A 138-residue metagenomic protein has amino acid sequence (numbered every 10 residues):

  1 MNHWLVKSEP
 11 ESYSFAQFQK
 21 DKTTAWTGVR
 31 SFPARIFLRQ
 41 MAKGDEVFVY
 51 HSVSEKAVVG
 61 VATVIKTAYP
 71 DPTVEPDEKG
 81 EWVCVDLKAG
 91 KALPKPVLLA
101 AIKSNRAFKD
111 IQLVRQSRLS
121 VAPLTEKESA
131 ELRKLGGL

Functional and structural regions predicted by a protein language model:
M1-K43, G137-L138: Compositionally biased, charged N-terminal/linker segments
N2, K22, K43-D45, V58-G60 (+1 more regions): A generic structural signal for short beta-strands and their flanking turns/coil linkers
V6, A62-I65, T125: GIY-YIG nuclease signature motif recognition
Q17, P96-I102, R133-L135: Short, charged, solvent-exposed linker or helix-capping segments at domain edges/interfaces that act as flexible hinges
F48-V49, T63: Hydrophobic beta-strand signal
Y50-K56: Short, charged beta-turn/beta-strand-edge "cap" motif at the junction between a beta-strand and an adjacent loop
V61-L119: Aromatic- and Lys/Arg-enriched surface recognition patch
S120-L138: Charged phosphate-binding loop/patch that engages nucleotide di/tri-phosphates or the phosphate backbone of nucleic
